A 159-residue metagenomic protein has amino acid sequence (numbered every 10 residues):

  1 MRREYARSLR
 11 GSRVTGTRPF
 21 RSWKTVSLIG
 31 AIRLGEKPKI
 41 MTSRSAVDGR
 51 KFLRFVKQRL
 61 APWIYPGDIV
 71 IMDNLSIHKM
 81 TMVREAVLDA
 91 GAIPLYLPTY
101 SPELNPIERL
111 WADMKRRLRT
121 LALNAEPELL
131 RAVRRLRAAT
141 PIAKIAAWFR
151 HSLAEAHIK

Functional and structural regions predicted by a protein language model:
M1-Q58, L153-A156: Extended, low-complexity cationic-aromatic segments
M1-Y5, V83, I107-R109: Short aromatic-enriched loop/helix-cap "lid" or pocket-rim segments at secondary-structure transitions that line
A6-R10, L88-D89, D113-K115: Short, hinge-like loop/turn segments at secondary-structure boundaries
S12-F20, D89-P106: RNase H-like polynucleotidyl transferase catalytic core
T25, D73-N74, L95-R119: RNase H-like two-metal-ion nuclease catalytic core shared by retroviral integrases and related mobile-element nucleases
L53-L95: RNase H-like DDE/DDD metal-dependent nuclease/strand-transfer catalytic core used by mobile genetic elements
I107-K159: C-terminal anion-handling pockets and recognition modules
